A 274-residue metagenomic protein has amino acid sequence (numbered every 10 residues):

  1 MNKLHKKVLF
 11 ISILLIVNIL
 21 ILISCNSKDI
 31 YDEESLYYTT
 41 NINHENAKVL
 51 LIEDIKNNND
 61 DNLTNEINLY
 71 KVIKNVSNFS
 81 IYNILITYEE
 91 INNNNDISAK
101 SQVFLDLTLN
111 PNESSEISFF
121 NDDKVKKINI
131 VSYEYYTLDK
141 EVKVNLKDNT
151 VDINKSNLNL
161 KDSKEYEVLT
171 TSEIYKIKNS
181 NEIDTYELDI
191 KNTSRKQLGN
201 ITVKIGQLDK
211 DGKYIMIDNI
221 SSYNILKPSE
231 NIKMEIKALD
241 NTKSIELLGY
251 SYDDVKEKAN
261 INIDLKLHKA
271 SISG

Functional and structural regions predicted by a protein language model:
N2-I11: Bacterial N-terminal signal peptides that target proteins for export
L22-S24: C-terminal motif of bacterial Sec signal peptides marking the signal peptidase cleavage site
N26-K28: Bacterial signal peptide processing site
Y31-E66, K147-I183: Low-complexity, acidic Ser/Thr/Pro/Gly-rich terminal tails and inter-domain linkers that flank the onset of structured
N57, V72-N78, I190-S194: Asparagine-centered strand-capping/turn motif at beta-strand->loop junctions
N78-N83, I97-S98, R195-N200, Y214-I215: Short acidic/proline- and small/hydrophobic-mixed sequence motifs that coincide with surface turns and coil-to-beta
I97-V125, M216-K243: Intrinsically disordered, low-complexity Pro/Gly/Ser/Thr-rich segments with frequent PxxP/GP/PP motifs and embedded
D122-S163, D240-G274: Terminal connector regions
